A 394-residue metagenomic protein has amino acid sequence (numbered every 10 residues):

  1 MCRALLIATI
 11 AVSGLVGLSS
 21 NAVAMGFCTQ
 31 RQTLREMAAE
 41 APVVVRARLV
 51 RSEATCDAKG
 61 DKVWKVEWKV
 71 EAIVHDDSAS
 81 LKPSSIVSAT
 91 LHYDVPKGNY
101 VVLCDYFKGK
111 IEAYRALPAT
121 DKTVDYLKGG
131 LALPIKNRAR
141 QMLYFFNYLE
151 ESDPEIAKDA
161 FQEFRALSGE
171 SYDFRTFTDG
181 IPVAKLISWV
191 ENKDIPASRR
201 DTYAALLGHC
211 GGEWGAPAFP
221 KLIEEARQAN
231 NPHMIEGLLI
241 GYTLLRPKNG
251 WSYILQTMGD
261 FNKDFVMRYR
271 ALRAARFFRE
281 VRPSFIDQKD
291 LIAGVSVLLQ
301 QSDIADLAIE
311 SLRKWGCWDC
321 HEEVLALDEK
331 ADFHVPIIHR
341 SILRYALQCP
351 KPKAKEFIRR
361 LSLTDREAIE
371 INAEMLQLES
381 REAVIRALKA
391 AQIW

Functional and structural regions predicted by a protein language model:
M1-A4: Positively charged n-region of N-terminal signal peptides that target proteins for export
I7-G17: Bacterial N-terminal signal peptides
V16-S152, I156-D159, R165-L167, F174: Transition segments tied to proteolytic processing and entry into folded domains
L127-I135, K158-T176, S198-G212, H233-R246 (+3 more regions): Structural detector for internal amphipathic alpha-helices that build alpha-solenoid repeat scaffolds
R138-N147, S171-V190, G212-E225, P247-G259 (+3 more regions): Amphipathic alpha-helical scaffolding segments comprising HEAT/armadillo-like alpha-solenoid repeats
L149-D153, S188-I195, L222-N231, Q256-F265 (+4 more regions): Solenoid-like repeat scaffolds
S171-F177, L186-A197, D201-P232, E236-L245 (+4 more regions): Extended alpha-solenoid helical-repeat scaffolds
V335-W394: Eukaryotic acidic, Ser/Thr-rich intrinsically disordered low-complexity regions
